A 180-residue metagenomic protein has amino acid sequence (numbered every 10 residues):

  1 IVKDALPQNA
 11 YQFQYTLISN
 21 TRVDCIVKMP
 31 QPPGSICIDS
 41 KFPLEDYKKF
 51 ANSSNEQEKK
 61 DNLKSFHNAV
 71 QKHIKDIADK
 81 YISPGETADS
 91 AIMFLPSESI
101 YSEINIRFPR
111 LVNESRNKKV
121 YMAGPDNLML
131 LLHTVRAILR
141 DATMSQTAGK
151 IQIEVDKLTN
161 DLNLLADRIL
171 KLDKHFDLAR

Functional and structural regions predicted by a protein language model:
I1-R180: Amphipathic, heptad-repeat alpha-helical coiled-coil/stalk segments that mediate oligomerization, tethering
